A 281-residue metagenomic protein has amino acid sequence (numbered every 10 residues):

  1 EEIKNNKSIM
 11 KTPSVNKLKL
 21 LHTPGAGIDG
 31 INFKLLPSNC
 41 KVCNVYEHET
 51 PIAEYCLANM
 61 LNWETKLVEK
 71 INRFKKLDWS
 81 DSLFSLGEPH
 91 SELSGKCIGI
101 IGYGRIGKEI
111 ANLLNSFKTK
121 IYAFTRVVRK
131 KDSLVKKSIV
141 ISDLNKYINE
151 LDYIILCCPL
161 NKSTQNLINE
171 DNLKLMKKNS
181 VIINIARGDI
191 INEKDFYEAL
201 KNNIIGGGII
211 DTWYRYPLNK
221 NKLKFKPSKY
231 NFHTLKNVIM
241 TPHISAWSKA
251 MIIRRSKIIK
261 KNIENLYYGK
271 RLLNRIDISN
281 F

Functional and structural regions predicted by a protein language model:
E1-E2, D152, C158-L160, A186-R187 (+1 more regions): Short glycine-/small-residue-rich Rossmann-like dinucleotide-binding loops
E1-K75, H90, I182: Phosphate/diphosphate ligand-binding glycine-rich loop within oxidoreductases
E2-S8, D29-G30, K162-T164, I190-I191 (+2 more regions): Short glycine-rich, flexible loops that bind phosphorylated cofactors or substrates
S8-K17, F33-P37, L173-N179, A199-I204 (+1 more regions): Short, conserved loop/helix-junction motifs that constitute active-site signature segments in enzyme catalytic cores
C40, K136, N237-I239: Short, conserved active-site loop motifs that form the nucleotide-linked donor/cofactor pocket
A53-N72, N115-T119, I258-N265, G269-K270: Oxidoreductase and adenylate-handling cofactor-binding alpha/beta cores
L86-K178: Rossmann-like dinucleotide/phosphate-binding beta-alpha-beta segment
N179, I185-F281: Rossmann-like dinucleotide-binding domain for NAD(H)/NADP(H)
